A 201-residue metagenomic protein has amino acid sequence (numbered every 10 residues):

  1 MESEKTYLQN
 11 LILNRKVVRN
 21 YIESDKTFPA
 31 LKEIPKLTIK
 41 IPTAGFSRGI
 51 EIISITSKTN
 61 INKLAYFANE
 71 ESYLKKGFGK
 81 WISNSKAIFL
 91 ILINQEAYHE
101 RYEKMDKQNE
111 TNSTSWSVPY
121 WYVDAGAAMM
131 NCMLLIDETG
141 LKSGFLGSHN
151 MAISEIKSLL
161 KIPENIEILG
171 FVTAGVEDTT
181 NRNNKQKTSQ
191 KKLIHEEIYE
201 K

Functional and structural regions predicted by a protein language model:
M1-L92, E197-K201: N-terminal amphipathic, basic helical "cap/leader" segment at the start of enzyme domains
T38-I39, F89, N109-S158: Small-aliphatic-rich amphipathic alpha-helix that forms the alpha element of a beta-alpha
E71, K107-Q108, I162-E164: Short, hinge-like loop/turn segments at secondary-structure boundaries
K75, G79-I88, L160-N184: A glycine-rich helix N-cap at a beta->alpha junction
I93-A97: Short glycine-enriched loops at secondary-structure junctions
E100-Q108: Short, flexible, mixed-charge acidic loops at enzyme active sites
N183-K201: Phosphate/diphosphate-binding glycine-rich loops and adjacent basic-rich segments that engage nucleotide
